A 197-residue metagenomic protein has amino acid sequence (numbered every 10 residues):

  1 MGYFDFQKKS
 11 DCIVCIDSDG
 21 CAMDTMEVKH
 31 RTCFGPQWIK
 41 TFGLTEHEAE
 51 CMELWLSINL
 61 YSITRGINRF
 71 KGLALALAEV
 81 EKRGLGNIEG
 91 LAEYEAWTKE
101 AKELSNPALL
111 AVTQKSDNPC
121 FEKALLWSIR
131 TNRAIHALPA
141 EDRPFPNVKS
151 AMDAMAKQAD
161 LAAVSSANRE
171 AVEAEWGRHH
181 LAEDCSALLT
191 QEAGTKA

Functional and structural regions predicted by a protein language model:
Y3, K9, C21-E170, C185: Alpha-helical substrate-recognition element adjacent to the catalytic core
S10-V14: Extreme N-terminal starter segment of soluble prokaryotic enzymes
D17: Short, acidic, Ser/Thr-enriched surface-loop or helix-capping motifs
A162-A197: Substrate-recognition "cap/lid" segment bordering the active-site pocket of phosphatases
